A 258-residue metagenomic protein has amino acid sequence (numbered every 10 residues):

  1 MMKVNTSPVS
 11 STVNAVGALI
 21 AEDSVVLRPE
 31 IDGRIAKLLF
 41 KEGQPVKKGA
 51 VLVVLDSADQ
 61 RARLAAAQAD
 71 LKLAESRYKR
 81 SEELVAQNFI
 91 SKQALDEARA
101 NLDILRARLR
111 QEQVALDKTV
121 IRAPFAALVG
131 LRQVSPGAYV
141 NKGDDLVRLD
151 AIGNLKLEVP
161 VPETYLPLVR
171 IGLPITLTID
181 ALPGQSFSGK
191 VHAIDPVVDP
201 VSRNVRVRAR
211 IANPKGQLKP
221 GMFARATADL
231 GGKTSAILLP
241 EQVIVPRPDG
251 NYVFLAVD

Functional and structural regions predicted by a protein language model:
M1-V16, P167-L177, I237, L255: Acidic, gly/proline-rich low-complexity N-terminal segments at the extreme N terminus
K3-T6, A21, K37, V54 (+8 more regions): A residue-level detector for short acidic-glycine micro-motifs
V4-N14, V26-D145, A151-V161, R170-I171 (+1 more regions): Amphipathic alpha-helical coiled-coil/rod segments that serve as protein-protein coupling scaffolds
N14-E22, R208: Glycine- and acidic-rich phosphate- and metal-coordinating loops
D23, E42, P136, P214 (+1 more regions): Donor nucleotide-sugar binding loop of glycosyltransferases
L64-E75, V161-L166, V191-V198, L239-R247: Short, compositionally biased
G130-R132, L155, L173, I179-Y252: Structural microfeature recognizing short secondary-structure transition sites
